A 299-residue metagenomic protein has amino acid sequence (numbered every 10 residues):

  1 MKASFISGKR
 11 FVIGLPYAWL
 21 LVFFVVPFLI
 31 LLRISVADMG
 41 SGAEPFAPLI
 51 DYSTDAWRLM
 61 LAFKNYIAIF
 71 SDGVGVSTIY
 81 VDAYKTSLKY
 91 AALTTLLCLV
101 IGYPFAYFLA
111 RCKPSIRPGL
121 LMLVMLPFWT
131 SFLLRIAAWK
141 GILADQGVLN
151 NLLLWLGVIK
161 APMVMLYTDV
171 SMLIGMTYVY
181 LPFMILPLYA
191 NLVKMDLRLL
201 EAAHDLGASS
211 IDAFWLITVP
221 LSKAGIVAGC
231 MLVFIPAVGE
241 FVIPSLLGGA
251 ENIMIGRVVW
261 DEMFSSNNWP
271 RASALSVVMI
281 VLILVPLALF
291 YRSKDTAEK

Functional and structural regions predicted by a protein language model:
M1-D38, F108, P118-V124: N-terminal signal-anchor/first transmembrane alpha helix
K2-A3, F11, Y189-H204, P270-K299: C-terminal transmembrane helix and the adjacent membrane-cytosol boundary/short C-terminal tail of inner/organellar
V12-I13, P104-W139, L200-E201, F214-W215 (+1 more regions): Cytoplasmic-entry segments and transmembrane alpha-helices of multi-pass inner-membrane transporters
L15, L126, Y178, M184-R198 (+3 more regions): Transmembrane alpha-helices
V26-T78, L143-G147, G249-A250, K299: Short membrane-interfacial helix/loop motifs at transmembrane-helix boundaries
T54, I136-T177, I211, L247-E251: Membrane-interfacial helix termini and adjacent extracytoplasmic/periplasmic loops of multi-pass transporters
G75-F108: Transmembrane alpha-helix signature in integral membrane proteins
F241-W269: Glycine-rich helix-loop "coupling/hinge" segments at transmembrane-helix boundaries in multipass transporters
